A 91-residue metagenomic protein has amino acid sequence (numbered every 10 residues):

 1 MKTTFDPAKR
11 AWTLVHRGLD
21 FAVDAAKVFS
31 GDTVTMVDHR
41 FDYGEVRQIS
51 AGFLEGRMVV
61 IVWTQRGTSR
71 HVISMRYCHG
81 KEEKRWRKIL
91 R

Functional and structural regions predicted by a protein language model:
M1-R91: Ribonuclease/tRNase effector modules and their secretory precursors
